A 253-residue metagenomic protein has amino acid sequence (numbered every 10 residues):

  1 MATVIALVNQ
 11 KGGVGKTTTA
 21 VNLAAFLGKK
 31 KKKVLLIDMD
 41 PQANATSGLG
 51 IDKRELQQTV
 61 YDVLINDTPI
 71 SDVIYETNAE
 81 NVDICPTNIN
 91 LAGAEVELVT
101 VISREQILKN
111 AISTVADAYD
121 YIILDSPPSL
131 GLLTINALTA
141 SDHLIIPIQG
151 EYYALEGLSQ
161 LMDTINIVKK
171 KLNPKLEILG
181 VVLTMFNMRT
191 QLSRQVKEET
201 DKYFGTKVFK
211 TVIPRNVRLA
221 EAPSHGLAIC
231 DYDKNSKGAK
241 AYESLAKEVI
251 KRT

Functional and structural regions predicted by a protein language model:
M1-T253: P-loop NTP-binding core
